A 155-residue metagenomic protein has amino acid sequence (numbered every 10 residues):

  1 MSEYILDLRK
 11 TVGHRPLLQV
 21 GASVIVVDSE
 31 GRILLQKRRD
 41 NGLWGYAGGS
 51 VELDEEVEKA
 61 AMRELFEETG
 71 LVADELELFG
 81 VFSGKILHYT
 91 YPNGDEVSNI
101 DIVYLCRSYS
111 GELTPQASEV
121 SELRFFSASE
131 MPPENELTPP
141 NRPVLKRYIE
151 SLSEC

Functional and structural regions predicted by a protein language model:
M1-S23: Acidic, metal-coordinating catalytic segment for phosphate/diphosphate chemistry, firing primarily on the Nudix
Q19, R39-N41, Y46, A73 (+1 more regions): Short connector loops at helix/strand junctions that flank enzyme active sites, especially segments positioning acidic
V26-V27, L35, C106, F125: Conserved hydrophobic "DFG−1" position in protein kinase catalytic cores
D28-E68: Conserved Nudix-box catalytic region and its N-terminal flanking loop in Nudix hydrolases and closely related
V51-E77, F82-P140: Unchanged
P140-C155: Charged phosphate-binding loop/patch that engages nucleotide di/tri-phosphates or the phosphate backbone of nucleic
